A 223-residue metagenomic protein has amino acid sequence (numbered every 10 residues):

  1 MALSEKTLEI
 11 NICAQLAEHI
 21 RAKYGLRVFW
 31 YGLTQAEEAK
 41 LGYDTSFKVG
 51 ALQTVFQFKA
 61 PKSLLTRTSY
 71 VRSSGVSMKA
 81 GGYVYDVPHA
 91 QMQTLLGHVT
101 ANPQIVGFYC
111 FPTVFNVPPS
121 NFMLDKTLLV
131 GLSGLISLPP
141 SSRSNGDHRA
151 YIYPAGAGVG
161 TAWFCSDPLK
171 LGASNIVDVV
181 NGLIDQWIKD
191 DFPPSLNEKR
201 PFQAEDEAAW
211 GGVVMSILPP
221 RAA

Functional and structural regions predicted by a protein language model:
M1-L33, N102: Acidic-basic catalytic patches of nuclease active cores, encompassing PD-(D/E)XK and other metal-cofactor nuclease
I20-L26, T100-V106, S133-R149: Structural alpha-beta junctions
R27-L41, K48-G50: Active-site metal-binding core of divalent-cation-utilizing nuclease and nuclease-like domains
E37, S46-F47, H98-A101: A general structural signal for short secondary-structure junctions and capping/turn motifs
T45, T54-K62: Conserved catalytic cores of phosphodiester-cleaving nucleases, focusing on short active-site segments
A60-T127: Catalytic cores of nucleic-acid endonucleases
N121-A223: Non-catalytic C-terminal interaction segments of nucleic acid-processing enzymes
